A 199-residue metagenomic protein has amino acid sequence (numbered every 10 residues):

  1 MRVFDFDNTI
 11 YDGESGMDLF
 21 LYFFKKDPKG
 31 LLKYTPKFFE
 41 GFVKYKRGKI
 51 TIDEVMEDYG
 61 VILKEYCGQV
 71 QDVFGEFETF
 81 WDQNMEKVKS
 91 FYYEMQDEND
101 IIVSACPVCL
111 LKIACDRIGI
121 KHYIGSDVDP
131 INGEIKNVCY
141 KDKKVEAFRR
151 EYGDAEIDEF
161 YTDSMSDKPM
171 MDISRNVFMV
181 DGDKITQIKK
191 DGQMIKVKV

Functional and structural regions predicted by a protein language model:
M1-R47: Active-site neighborhood of HAD-like aspartate-dependent phosphohydrolases
D7, Y11, K26, R47-I50 (+4 more regions): A general boundary/transition motif marking the beginning of the first structured unit of a protein
D12-G16, I52, K141: Generic structural signal for well-ordered secondary structure
E40-C67, C115-I118, H122-Y123: Short, compositionally biased "basic patch" segments
D53-K89: Metal-dependent phosphoesterase signature
F80-V199: C-terminal cap/substrate-recognition subdomain and adjoining C-terminal extension of metal-dependent phosphatase-like
